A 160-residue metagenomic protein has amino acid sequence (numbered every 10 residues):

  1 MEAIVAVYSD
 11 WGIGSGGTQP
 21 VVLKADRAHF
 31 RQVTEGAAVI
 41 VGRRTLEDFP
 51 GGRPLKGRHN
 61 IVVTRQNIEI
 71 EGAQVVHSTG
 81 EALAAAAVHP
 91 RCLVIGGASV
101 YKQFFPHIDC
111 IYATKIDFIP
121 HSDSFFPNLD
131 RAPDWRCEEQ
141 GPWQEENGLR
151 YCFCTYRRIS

Functional and structural regions predicted by a protein language model:
M1-S160: Enzymes that bind and transform nitrogen-containing heteroaromatic metabolites
